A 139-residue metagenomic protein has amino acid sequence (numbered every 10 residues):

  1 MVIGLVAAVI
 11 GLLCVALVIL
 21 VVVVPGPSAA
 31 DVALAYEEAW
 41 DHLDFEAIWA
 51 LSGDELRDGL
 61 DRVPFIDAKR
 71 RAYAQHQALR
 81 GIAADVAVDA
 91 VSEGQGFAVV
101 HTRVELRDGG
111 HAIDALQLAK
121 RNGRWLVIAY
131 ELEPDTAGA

Functional and structural regions predicted by a protein language model:
M1-H42: Short, low-complexity N-terminal intrinsically disordered segments enriched in polar/charged residues
I10-C14, A50, I66, A78-G81: Short acidic/polar alpha-helix capping motifs at helix-coil junctions
V22, A50-L51, H111-A112: Short, charged low-complexity linear motifs
S28, E37-D41, R57-D61, L106-G110 (+1 more regions): Extracytoplasmic/periplasmic, Sec-exported soluble proteins
L34, E38, E46-A50, V63 (+1 more regions): Solvent-exposed, polar/charged alpha-helical surfaces in well-ordered, non-transmembrane soluble domains, broadly
L43-R57: Short, well-ordered alpha-helical segments enriched in acidic and aromatic residues
A68-E93: A short, amphipathic edge element
D89-A139: Exposed beta-sheet edge and beta->alpha loop/turn motif
